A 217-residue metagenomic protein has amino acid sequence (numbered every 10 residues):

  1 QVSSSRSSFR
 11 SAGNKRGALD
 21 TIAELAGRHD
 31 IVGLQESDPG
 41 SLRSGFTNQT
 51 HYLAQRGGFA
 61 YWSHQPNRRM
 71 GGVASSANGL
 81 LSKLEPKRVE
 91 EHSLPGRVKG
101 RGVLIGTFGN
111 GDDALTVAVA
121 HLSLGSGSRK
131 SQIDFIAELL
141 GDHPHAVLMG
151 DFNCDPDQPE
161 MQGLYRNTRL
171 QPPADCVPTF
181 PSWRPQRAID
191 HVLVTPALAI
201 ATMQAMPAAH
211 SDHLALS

Functional and structural regions predicted by a protein language model:
Q1, S37, A120-L122, D151-F152 (+1 more regions): Active-site metal-binding loops of divalent metal-dependent hydrolases
Q1-R56, R69-G71: N-terminal, active-site-proximal structural segment of metallo-dependent hydrolase catalytic domains
Q1-S7, I105, A114-S123: Active-site-proximal beta-strand elements of phosphoester/diester hydrolases
R28-D30, G58-A60, D113-L115, H143-H145: Loop/turn elements at helix/coil->beta-strand transitions in domains of secreted/extracellular proteins
G33, T116-V119, V147-L148: Structural recognition of the beta-strand scaffold that forms the well-ordered cores of secreted hydrolase catalytic
E36-A114, M206-P207: Structured beta-strand-rich core segments of catalytic domains in phosphoester-bond hydrolases
P86, E91-H92, I105-D113, S128-D134 (+2 more regions): Metal-dependent phosphoester-hydrolase catalytic domains
